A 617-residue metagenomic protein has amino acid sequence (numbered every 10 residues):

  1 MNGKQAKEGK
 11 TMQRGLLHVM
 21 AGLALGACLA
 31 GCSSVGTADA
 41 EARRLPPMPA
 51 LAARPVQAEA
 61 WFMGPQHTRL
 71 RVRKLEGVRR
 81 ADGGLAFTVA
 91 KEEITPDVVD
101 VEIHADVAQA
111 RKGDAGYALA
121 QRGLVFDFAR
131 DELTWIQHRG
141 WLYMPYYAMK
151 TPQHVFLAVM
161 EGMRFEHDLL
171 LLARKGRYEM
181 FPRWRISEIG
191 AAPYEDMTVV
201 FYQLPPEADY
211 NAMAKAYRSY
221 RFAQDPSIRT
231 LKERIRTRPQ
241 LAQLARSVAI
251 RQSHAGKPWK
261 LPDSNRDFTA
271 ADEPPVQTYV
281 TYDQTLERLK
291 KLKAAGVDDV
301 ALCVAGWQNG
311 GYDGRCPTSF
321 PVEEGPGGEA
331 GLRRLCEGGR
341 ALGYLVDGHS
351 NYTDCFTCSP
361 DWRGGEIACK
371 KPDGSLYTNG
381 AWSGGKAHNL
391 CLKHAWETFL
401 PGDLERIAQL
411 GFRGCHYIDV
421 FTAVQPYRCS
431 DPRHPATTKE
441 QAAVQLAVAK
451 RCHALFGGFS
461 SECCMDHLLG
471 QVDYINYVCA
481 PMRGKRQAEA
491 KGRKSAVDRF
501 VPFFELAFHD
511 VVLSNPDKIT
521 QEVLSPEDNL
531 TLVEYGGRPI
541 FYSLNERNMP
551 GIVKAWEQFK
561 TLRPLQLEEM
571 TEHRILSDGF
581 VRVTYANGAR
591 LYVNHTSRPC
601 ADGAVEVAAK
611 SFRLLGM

Functional and structural regions predicted by a protein language model:
N2-K10: Intrinsically disordered, low-complexity polyampholyte segments enriched for Lys and acidic residues
G9-M20: Bacterial N-terminal signal peptides that target proteins for export
E41-A301, W307, L342-L345: Carbohydrate-recognition beta-sandwich/jelly-roll modules in extracellular/periplasmic carbohydrate-active proteins
K91, A305-Q308, P317-F320, L410 (+2 more regions): Carbohydrate-active enzymes and regulators
G162-H167, F181-N211, E273-P275, S359 (+2 more regions): Active-site-proximal substrate-binding groove within the catalytic cores of carbohydrate-active enzymes
S247-P401, R413-G414, T422-Y427, D431-R433: Aromatic-lined carbohydrate-binding/catalytic grooves of carbohydrate-active enzymes
